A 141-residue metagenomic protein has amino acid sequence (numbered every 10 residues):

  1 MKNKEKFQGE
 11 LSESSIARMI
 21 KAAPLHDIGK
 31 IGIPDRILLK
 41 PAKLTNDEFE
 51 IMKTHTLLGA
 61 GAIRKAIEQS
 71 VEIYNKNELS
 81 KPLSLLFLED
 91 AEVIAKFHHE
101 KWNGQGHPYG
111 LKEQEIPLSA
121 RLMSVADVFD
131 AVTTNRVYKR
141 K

Functional and structural regions predicted by a protein language model:
M1-K141: Histidine- and acidic-residue-rich, metal-dependent catalytic cores
